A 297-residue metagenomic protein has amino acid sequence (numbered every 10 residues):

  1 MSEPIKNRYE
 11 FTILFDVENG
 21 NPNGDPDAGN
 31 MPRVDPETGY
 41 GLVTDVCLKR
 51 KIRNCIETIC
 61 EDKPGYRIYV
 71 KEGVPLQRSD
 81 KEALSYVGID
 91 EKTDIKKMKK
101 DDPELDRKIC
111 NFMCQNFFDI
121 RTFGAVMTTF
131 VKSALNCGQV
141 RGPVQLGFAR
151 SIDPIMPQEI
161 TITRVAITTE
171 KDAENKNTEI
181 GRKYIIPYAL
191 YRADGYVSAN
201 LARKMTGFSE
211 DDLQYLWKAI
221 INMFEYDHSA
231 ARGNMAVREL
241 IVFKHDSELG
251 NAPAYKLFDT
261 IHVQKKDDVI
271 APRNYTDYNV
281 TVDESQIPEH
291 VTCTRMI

Functional and structural regions predicted by a protein language model:
M1-I297: RNA-binding basic/glycine-rich loop and surface signature characteristic of RAMP-family CRISPR effectors
